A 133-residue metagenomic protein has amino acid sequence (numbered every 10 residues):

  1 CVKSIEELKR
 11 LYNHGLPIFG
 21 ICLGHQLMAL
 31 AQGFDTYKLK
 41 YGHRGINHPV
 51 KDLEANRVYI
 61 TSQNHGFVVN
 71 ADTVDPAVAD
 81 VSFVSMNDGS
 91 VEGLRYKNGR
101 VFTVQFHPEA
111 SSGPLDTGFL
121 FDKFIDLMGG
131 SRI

Functional and structural regions predicted by a protein language model:
C1-I60, V68-A71, P114-K123, L127: Cysteine-nucleophile active-site neighborhood
F19, Y37, S62, S82 (+1 more regions): Hydrophobic/aromatic beta-strand patches that form the interior of the parallel beta-sheet core in alpha/beta enzyme
C22, H65, H107: Active-site glycine-centered loops adjacent to acidic/histidine catalytic or metal-binding residues that shape
D35, L39, I46, D80 (+2 more regions): Glycine-rich, flexible loop/turn motifs
Y41, D52, M86, Y96 (+1 more regions): Active-site donor-binding loop signature of nucleotide-sugar glycosyltransferases
R57-N98: Catalytic beta-strand/loop cores that center a nucleophilic Ser/Cys/Thr and support acyl-enzyme chemistry
G93-G130: A glycine-centered loop/beta-turn motif at secondary-structure junctions
